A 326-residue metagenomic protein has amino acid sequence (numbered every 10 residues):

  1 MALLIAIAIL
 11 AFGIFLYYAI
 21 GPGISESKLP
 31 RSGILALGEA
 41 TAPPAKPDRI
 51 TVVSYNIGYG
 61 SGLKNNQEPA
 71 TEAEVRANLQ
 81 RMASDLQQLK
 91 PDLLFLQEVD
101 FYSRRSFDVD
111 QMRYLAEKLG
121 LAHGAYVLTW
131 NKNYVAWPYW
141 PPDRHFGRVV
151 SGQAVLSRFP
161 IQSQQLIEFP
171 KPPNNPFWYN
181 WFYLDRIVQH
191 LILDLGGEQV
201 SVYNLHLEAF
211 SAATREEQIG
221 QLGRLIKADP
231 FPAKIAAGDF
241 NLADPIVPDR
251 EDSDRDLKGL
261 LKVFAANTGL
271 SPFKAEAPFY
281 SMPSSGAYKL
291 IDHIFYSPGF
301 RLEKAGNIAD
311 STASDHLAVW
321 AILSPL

Functional and structural regions predicted by a protein language model:
M1-K118, Y126-W140, H145-F146, V150 (+1 more regions): N-terminal, active-site-proximal structural segment of metallo-dependent hydrolase catalytic domains
T41-A42, I187-I192, S281-P283, W320: Short, surface-exposed beta-strand/loop micro-motifs that present aromatic residues
I50-I57, R81-D108, L156, L191-L193 (+4 more regions): Active-site beta-strand/loop signature of hydrolases that rely on acidic residues for catalysis
N66-T71, V99-F101, K171-N180, L205-S211: Surface-exposed cleft-lining segments at the edges of enzyme active sites
A77, R81, D110, Y114 (+5 more regions): Extracytoplasmic/secreted proteins, especially bacterial periplasmic and envelope-associated proteins
R105-D108, A122-V155, F231-K234, F240-S311: Active site of divalent-metal-dependent phosphoester/diester hydrolases
P141, F146-V149, V155, F159-G196: Active-site catalytic loop in hydrolytic enzyme cores
V150-Q153, L184-H190, K289-H293, H316-W320: Short hydrophobic/aromatic beta-strand or adjacent loop that forms the aromatic wall/cage of a ligand/substrate-binding
